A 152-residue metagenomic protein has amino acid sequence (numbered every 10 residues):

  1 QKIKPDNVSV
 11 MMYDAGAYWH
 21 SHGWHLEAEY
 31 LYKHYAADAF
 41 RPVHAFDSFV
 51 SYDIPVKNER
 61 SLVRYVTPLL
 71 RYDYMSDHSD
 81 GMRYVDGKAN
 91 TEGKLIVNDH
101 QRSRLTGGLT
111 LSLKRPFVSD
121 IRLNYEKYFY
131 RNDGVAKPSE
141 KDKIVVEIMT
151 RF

Functional and structural regions predicted by a protein language model:
Q1-K2, S21-G23, Y30-A36, I54 (+3 more regions): Transmembrane beta-strands of outer-membrane beta-barrel pores
K4-M11, A36-A45, K88-S103, V135-K143: Replace "Gram-negative outer membrane beta-barrel proteins" with "bacterial and organellar outer membrane beta-barrel
V10-A37, R41-I54, L62: Glycine- and aromatic-enriched membrane insertion/assembly motifs of diderm outer-membrane and organelle channel
A15, W24-A28, S48, R64-L70 (+3 more regions): Transmembrane beta-strands of outer-membrane beta-barrel proteins
Y18-H22, S51-K57, T110-K114, M149-R151: Structural signature of outer-membrane beta-barrel channels/translocons
A37, S61, Y65-Q101: C-terminal beta-barrel architecture of Gram-negative outer-membrane proteins
P55-V66, K114-S119: Short loop/turn motifs that connect adjacent beta-strands in outer-membrane beta-barrel proteins
E140-F152: Outer-membrane beta-barrel "beta-signal"
